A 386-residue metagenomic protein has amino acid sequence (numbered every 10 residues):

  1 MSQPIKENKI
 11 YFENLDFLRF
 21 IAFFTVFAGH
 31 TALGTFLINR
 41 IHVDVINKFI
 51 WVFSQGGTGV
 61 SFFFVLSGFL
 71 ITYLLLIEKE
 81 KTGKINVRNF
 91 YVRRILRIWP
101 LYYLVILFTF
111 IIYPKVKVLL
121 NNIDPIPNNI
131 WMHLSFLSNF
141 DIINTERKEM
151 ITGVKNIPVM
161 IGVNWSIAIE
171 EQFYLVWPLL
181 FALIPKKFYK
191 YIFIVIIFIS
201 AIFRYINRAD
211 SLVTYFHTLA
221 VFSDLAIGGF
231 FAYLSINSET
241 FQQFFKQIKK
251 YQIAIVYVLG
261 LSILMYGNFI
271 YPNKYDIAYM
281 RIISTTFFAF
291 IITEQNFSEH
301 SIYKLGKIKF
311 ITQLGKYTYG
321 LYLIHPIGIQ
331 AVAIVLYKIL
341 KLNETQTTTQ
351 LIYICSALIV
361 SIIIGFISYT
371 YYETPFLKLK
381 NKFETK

Functional and structural regions predicted by a protein language model:
M1-Y11: Short, Lys/Arg-rich, polar N-terminal cytosolic tail immediately upstream of the first transmembrane signal-anchor
I10-E13, F49-V60, D124, N128 (+5 more regions): Interfacial loop-to-helix transition and helix-capping segments at the boundaries of transmembrane helices
E13-I77, W99-L101, N128, L137 (+6 more regions): Functionally critical transmembrane alpha-helices in membrane proteins and complexes, commonly lining
L15, G57-V60, L76-Y113, I123-H133 (+4 more regions): Transmembrane alpha-helical segments and their boundary/interface "anchor" motifs in multi-pass integral membrane
F24-T31, I111, I196-I206, V258-F269 (+1 more regions): Aromatic-anchored segments of alpha-helical transmembrane domains
T25-H30, F69-Y73, F110-I111, E171-K186 (+2 more regions): Membrane-interfacial alpha-helical segments at the cytosolic side of multi-pass membrane proteins
I111, L225, F230, I253-T374: Alpha-helical transmembrane segments of multi-pass integral membrane proteins
E171-F198, Y233-Q252, T345: Solvent-exposed interhelical
